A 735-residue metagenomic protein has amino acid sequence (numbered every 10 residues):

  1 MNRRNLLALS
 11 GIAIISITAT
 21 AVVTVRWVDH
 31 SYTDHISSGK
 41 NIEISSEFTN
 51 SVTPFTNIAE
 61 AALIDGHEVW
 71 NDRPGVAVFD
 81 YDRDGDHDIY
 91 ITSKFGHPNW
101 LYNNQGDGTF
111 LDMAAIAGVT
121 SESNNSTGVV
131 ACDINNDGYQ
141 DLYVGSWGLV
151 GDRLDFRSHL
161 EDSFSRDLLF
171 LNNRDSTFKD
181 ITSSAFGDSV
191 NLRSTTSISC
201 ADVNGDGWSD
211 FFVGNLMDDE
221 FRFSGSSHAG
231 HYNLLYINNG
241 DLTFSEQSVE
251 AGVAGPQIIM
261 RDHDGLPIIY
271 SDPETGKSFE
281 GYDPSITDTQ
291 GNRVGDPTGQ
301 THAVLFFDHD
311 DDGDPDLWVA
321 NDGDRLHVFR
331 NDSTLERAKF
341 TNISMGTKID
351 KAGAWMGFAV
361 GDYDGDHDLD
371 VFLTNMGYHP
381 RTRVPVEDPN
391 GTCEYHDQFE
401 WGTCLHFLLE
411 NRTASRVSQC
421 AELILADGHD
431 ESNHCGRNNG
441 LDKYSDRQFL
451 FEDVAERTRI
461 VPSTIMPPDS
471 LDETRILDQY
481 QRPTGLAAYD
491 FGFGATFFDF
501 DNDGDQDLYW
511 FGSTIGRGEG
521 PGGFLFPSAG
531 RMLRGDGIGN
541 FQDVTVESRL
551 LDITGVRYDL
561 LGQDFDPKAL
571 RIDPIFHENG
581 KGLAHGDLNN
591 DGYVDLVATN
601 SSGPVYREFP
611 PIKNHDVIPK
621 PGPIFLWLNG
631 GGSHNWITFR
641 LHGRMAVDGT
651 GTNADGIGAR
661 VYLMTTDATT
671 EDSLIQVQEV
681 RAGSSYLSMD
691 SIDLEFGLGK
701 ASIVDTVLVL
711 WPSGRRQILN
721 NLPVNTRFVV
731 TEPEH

Functional and structural regions predicted by a protein language model:
L6, A21, V25-N71, N103-N124 (+9 more regions): Blade-edge motifs of beta-propeller repeat domains
S10-V22: Hydrophobic membrane-insertion alpha-helices, especially the h-region of bacterial N-terminal signal peptides
V25-H30, E60-H67, N540, V544 (+2 more regions): Gly/Ser/Thr/Pro-enriched helix-cap/hinge segments flanking short amphipathic alpha-helices
A59-T92: Beta-strand-rich domains and repeat architectures in extracellular enzymes and scaffolds, especially beta-propellers
R73-R83, N103, N125-Y139, T195-W208 (+8 more regions): Beta-propeller blade termini
D86-S93, L142-S146, F211-N215, D316-N321 (+5 more regions): Hydrophobic beta-strand segments that make up the repeating blades of beta-propeller and related beta-repeat
S93-N104: Beta-propeller domains
G145-D162, G214-G230, N375-W401, F511-P527 (+1 more regions): Short, conserved, GDST-rich strand-edge loop motifs in beta-rich repeat architectures
